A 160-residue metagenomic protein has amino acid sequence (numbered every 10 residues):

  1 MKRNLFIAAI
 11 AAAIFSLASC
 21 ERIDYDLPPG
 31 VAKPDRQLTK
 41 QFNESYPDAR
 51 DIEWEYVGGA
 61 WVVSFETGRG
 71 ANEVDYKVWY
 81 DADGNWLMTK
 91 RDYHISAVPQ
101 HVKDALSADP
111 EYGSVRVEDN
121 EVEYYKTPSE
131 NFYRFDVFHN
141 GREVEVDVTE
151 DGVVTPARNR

Functional and structural regions predicted by a protein language model:
M1-I7: Bacterial N-terminal signal peptides that target proteins for export
A11-A13: Repetitive helical segments and hydrophobic/amphipathic motifs
S16-S19: C-terminal motif of bacterial Sec signal peptides marking the signal peptidase cleavage site
E21-L27: Bacterial lipoprotein signal-peptidase II cleavage site
L27-R160: First exposed extracellular module after export/assembly in secreted or surface-exposed proteins
